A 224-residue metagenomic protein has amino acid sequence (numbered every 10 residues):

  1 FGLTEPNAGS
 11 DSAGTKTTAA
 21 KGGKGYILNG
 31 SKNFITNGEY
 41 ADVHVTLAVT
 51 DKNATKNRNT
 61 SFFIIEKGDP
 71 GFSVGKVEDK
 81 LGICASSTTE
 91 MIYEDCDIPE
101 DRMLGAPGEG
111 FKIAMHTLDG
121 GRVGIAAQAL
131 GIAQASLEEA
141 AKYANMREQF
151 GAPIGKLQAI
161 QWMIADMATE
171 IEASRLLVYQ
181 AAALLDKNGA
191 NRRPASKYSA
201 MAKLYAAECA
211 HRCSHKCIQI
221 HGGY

Functional and structural regions predicted by a protein language model:
F1-K21: A gly/ser-rich beta-alpha-beta helix-loop segment of oxidoreductase catalytic cores
A8, N33-G38, G82-I83, D119-G121: Glycine-rich phosphate/pyrophosphate-binding beta-alpha loops
D11-A13, N37-D42, K56-N59, C84-S86 (+1 more regions): Short glycine/proline-enriched turns and hinge-like loops at secondary-structure junctions
S12, K21-Y26, E90-C96, E100 (+2 more regions): Alpha-helical interface subdomain recognition
G14-T15, G68-P99: Flexible, small-/acidic-enriched active-site or ligand-binding loops
A20, T46-T50, I64-E66, I92-E94 (+1 more regions): Short beta-strand-to-turn element immediately C-terminal to the catalytic PLP-Schiff-base lysine in fold type I
N29-V74: A short core secondary-structure module
N57-N59, V74-K76, P99-P107: Short, charged, solvent-exposed linker or helix-capping segments at domain edges/interfaces that act as flexible hinges
